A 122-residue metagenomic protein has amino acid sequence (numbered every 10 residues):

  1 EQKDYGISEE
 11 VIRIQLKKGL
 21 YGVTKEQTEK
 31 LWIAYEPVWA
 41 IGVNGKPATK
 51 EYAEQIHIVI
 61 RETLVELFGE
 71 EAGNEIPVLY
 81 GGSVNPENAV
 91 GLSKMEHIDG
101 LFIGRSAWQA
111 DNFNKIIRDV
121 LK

Functional and structural regions predicted by a protein language model:
E1-A72: Active-site rim beta-loop-alpha module in soluble metabolic enzymes
Q2-K3, G45, H97-K115: Glycine-rich phosphate-binding active-site loops on the catalytic face of alpha/beta enzymes
L31-P37, N74-G82, D99-I103: Hydrophobic faces of well-ordered beta-strands that scaffold small-molecule active sites in alpha/beta enzyme cores
V38-A40, S83-E87, W108: Short Gly/Pro-enriched loop/turn and capping motifs at secondary-structure junctions
K50-A53, M95, A107-K122: C-terminal helical cap(s) of enzyme catalytic domains, especially alpha/beta-barrels
I60-L67, L79, S83-E87: A C-terminal functional module that forms or caps the active site or interfaces directly with catalytic machinery
E71-G73, M95-E96: A structural signal for short secondary-structure junctions
V84-H97: Catalytic cores of alpha/beta
